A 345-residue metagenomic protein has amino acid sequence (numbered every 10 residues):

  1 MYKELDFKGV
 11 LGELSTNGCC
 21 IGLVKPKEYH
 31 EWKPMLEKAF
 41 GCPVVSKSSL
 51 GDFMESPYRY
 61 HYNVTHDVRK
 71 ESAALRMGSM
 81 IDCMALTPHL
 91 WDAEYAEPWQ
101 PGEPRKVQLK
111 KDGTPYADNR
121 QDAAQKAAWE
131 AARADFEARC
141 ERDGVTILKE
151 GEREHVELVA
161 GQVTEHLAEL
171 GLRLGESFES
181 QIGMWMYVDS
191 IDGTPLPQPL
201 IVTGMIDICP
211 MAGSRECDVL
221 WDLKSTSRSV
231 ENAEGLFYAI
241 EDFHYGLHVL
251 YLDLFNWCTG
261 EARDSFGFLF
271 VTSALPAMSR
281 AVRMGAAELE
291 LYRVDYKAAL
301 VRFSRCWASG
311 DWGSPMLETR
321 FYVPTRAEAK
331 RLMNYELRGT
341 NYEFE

Functional and structural regions predicted by a protein language model:
Y2-G18, P26, A117, Q121 (+3 more regions): Metal-dependent nuclease catalytic regions and adjoining charged, substrate-binding loops involved in nucleic-acid end
Y2-T203: Metal-dependent nuclease catalytic cores that hydrolyze phosphodiester bonds in DNA/RNA, characterized by
P34-A39, V44-V45, S56, D82 (+5 more regions): Broad hydrophobic/π-residue packing in well-ordered secondary structure
S46-K47, E130, E141-R142, T146-E150 (+6 more regions): General structural signal for secondary-structure boundaries
R59, R69, R76, R105 (+15 more regions): Arginine residue identity/basic-tract feature
H66, E94-W99, P104, E169-E176 (+8 more regions): Generic detector of ordered, mature protein regions
G175-V294: Mg2+/Mn2+-dependent nuclease catalytic core
